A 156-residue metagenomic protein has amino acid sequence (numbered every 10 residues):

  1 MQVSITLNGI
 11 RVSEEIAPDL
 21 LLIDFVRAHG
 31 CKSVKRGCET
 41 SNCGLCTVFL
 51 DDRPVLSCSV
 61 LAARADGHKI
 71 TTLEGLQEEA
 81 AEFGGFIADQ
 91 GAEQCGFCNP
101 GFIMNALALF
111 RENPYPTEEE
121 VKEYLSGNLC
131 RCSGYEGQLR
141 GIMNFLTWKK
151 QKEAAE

Functional and structural regions predicted by a protein language model:
M1-E156: Signature of N-terminal electron-transfer/Fe-S-associated modules in redox systems
